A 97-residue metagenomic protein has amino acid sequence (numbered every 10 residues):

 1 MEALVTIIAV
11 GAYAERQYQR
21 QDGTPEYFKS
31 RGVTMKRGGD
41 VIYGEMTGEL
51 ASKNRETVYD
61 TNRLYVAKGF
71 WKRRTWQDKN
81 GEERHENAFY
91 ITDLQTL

Functional and structural regions predicted by a protein language model:
M1-L97: Single-stranded nucleic acid-binding surfaces, predominantly the OB-fold ssDNA-binding core
